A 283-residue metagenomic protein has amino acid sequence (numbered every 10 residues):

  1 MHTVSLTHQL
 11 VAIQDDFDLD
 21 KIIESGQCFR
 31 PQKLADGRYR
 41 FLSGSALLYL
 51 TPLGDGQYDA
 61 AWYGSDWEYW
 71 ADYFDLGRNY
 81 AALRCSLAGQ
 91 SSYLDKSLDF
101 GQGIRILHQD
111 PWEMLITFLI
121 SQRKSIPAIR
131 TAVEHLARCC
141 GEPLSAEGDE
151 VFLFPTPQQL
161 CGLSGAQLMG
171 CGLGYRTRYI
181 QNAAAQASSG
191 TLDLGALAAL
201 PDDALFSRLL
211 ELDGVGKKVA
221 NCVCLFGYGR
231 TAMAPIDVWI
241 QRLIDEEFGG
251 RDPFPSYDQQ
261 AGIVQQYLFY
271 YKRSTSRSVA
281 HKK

Functional and structural regions predicted by a protein language model:
M1-K283: HhH-family (HhH-GPD) DNA N-glycosylase catalytic core used in base-excision repair
